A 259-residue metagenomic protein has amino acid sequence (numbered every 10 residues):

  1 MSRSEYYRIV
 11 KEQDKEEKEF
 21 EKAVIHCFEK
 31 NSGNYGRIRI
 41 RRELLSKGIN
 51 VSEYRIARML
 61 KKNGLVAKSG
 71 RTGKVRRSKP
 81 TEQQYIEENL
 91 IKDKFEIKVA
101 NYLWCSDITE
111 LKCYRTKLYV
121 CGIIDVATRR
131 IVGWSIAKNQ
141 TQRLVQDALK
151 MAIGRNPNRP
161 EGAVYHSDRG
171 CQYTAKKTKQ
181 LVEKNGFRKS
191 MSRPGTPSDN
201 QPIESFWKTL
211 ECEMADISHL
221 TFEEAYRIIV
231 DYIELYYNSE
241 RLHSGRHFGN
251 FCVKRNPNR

Functional and structural regions predicted by a protein language model:
M1-V99, T196, F251-N258: Basic, flexible linker segments flanking DNA-binding modules in nucleic acid-interacting mobile-element proteins
Y6, V24, I40, I56 (+12 more regions): Mobile genetic element proteins and their domesticated derivatives, centered on retroelements and DNA transposons
K15, S32, F95-I97, C113-Y114 (+3 more regions): Conserved, non-catalytic sequence blocks in retroelement Pol enzymes and Pol-derived host proteins
S69-T72, Y165-R169, E183-Q201, I217-F222: RNase H-like polynucleotidyl transferase catalytic core
D93-V132, K138: An active-site-proximal beta-strand-loop segment
T116, S135-N158: Active-site beta-loop-alpha junctions of metal-dependent nucleic acid enzymes, especially the RNase H-like/DDE
R159-T174, P197-N200, H247-N250: Acidic/histidine-rich, metal-coordinating catalytic segments
K176-K179, E183-F187, K208-R259: C-terminal domain-tail junction helix/linker
